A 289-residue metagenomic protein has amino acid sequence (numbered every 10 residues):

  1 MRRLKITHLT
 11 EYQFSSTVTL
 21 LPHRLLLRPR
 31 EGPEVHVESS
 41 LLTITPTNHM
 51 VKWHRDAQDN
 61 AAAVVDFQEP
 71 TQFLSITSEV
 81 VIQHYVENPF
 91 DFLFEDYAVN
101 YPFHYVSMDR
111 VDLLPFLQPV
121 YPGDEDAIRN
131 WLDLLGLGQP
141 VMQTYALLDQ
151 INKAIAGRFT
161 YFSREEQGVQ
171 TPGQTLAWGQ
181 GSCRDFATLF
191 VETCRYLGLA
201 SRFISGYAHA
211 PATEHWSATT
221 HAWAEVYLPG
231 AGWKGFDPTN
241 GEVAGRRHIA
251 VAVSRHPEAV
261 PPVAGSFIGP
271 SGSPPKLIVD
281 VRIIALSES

Functional and structural regions predicted by a protein language model:
M1-D133, V141: Linear, non-domain "peripheral" regions
R2, H8, L21-H23, S40 (+6 more regions): Structural beta-strand/beta-sheet cores of well-ordered domains, especially the beta-sheet scaffolds that support
Y12, S16, L25, L42 (+14 more regions): Flexible, active-site-adjacent loop/turn segments at secondary-structure boundaries
D59, S287-S289: Non-catalytic peripheral regions of nucleotide-handling enzymes
V86-P89, S163, C194, G198-S201: Long, hydrophobic, amphipathic alpha-helical segments used as structural scaffolds
Y97-H104, M108-G181, L189, R255-P257 (+1 more regions): Secondary-structure boundary elements
K153, D185-S273: Hydrophobic/aromatic-rich core segments of domains that either
